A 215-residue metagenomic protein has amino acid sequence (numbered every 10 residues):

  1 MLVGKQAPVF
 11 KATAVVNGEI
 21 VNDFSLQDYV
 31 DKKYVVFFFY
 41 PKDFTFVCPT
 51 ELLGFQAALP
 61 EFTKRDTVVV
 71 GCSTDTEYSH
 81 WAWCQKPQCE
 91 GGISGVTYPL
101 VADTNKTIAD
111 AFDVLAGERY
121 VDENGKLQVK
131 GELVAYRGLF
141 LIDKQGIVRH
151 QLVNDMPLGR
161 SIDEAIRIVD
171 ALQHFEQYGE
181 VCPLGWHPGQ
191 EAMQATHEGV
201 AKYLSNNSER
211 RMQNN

Functional and structural regions predicted by a protein language model:
M1-N215: Chalcogenol-based redox active-site neighborhoods
